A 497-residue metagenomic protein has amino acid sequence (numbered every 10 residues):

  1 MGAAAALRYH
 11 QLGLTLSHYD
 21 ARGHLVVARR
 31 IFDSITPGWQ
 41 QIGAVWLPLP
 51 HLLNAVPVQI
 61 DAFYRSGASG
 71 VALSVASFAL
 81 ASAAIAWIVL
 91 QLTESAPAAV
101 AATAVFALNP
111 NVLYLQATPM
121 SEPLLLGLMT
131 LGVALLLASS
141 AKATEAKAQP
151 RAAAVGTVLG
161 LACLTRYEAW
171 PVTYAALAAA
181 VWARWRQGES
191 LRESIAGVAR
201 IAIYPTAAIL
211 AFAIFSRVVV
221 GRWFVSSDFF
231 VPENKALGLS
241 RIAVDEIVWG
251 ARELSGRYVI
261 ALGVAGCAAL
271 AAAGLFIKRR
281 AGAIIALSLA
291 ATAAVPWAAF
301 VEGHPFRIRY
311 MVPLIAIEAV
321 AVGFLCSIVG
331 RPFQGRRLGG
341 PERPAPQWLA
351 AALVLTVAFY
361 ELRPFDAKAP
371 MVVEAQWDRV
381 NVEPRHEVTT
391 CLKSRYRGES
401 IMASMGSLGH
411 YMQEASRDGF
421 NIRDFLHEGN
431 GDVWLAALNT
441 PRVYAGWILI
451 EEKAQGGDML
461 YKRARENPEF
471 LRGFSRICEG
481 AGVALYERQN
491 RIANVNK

Functional and structural regions predicted by a protein language model:
L7, G197-C267, V357-P364: Membrane-lumen/periplasm interface segments of specific transmembrane helices in polyprenyl phosphate-linked
G43-W46, N111-L124, R307: Short acidic/glycine- and proline-prone juxtamembrane loop motifs at membrane-interface regions of multi-pass membrane
A72-T93, L131, L135: Transmembrane-helix motifs of polytopic, lipid-linked glycan transferases
V89, L353-G409, Q489, K497: Membrane-embedded, lumen/periplasm-facing catalytic core of multi-pass transferases that use lipid-linked donors
Q91-T93, G132-A154, R184-R186, C326: Membrane-interface transmembrane helices that cradle and orient dolichyl/undecaprenyl
P97, A153, T157, L177 (+4 more regions): Signature aromatic-anchored transmembrane alpha helix within multi-pass, membrane-resident enzymes that catalyze glycan
A102-P110, A134, L159-C163: Short helix- or helix-capping micro-motifs that position conserved polar/aromatic residues at function-defining sites
A180-V181, Q187, S255-A283, A291-V295 (+1 more regions): Hydrophobic, aromatic-rich transmembrane alpha-helices and their immediate juxtamembrane boundary segments
